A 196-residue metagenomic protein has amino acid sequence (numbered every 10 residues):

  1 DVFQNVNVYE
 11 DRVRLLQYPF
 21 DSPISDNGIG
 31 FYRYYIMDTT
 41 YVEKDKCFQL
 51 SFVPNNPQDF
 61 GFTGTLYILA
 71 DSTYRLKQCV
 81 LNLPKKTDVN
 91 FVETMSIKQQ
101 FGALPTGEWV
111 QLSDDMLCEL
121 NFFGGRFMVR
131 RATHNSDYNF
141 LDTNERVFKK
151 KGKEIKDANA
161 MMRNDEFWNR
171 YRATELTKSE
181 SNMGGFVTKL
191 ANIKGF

Functional and structural regions predicted by a protein language model:
D1, S113-D114: N-terminal mature ectodomain segment of secretory-pathway/periplasmic proteins
D1-Q49, V53-G61, E119-F196: Structured extracytoplasmic
E43-S51, R75-V80, E108-S113: Short, hydrophobic/aromatic-rich segments at coil-to-beta transitions
P54, G64-A70, Q78-L83: Active-site and channel-lining beta-strand-loop segments that bind or position nucleotide-derived/phosphorylated
L66-A70, S96-P105: Extended lipid/amphipathic-ligand handling interfaces
K77, Q99-L104, V110, E145: Non-catalytic interaction/targeting regions
L81-T87, D115-F123: Short, solvent-exposed aromatic-acidic interface loops
P84-T94, K98-F101: Outer-membrane beta-barrel proteins
